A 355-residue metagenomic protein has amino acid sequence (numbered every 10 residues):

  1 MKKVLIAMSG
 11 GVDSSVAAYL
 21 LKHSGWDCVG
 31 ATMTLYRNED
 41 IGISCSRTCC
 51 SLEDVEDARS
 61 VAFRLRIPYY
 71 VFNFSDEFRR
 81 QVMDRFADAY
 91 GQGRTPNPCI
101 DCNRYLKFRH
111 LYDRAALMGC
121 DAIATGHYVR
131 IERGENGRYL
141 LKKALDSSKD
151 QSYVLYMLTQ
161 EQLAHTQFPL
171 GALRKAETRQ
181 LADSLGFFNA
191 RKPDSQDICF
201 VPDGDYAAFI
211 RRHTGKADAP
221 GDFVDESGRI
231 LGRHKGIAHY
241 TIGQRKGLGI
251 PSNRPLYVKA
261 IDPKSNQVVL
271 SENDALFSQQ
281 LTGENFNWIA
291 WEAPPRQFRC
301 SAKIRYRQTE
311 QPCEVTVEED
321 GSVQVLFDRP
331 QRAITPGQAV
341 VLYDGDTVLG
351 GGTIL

Functional and structural regions predicted by a protein language model:
M1-Y156, Q167, E177, D183: ATP-dependent adenylation/nucleotidyltransferase module used to activate substrates
A124-I131, E135-L355: AMP-forming adenylation/ATP pyrophosphatase catalytic core
